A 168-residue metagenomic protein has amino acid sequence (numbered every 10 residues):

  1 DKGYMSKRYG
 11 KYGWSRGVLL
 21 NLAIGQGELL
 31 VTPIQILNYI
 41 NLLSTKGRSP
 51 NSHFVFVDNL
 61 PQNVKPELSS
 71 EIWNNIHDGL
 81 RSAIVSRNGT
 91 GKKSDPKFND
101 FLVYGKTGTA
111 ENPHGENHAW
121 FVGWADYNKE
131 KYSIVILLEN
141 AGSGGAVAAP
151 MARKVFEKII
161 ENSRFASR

Functional and structural regions predicted by a protein language model:
D1-E139, R168: Beta-lactam-recognizing serine transpeptidase/beta-lactamase-like catalytic domain environment
T32-N38, V147-K154: Short amphipathic alpha-helical face segments that pack within enzyme cores and frequently flank/anchor catalytic
L60-V64, M151-R168: Short, gly/Ser/Thr-rich active-site loops of penicillin-recognizing serine hydrolases
G142-S143: Short beta-strands and strand-coil junctions in structured, solvent-facing domains, enriched
